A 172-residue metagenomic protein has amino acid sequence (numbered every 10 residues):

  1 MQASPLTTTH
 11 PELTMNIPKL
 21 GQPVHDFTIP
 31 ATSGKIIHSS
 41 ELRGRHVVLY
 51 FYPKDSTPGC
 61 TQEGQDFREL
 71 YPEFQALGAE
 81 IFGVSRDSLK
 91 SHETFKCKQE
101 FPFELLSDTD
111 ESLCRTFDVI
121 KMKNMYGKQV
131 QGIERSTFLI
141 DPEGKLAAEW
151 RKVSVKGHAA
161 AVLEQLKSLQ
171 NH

Functional and structural regions predicted by a protein language model:
Q2-T14: Short, Lys/Arg-enriched N-terminal segments with co-localized hydrophobic residues within the first ~10-30 amino acids
E12-H172: Chalcogenol-based redox active-site neighborhoods
